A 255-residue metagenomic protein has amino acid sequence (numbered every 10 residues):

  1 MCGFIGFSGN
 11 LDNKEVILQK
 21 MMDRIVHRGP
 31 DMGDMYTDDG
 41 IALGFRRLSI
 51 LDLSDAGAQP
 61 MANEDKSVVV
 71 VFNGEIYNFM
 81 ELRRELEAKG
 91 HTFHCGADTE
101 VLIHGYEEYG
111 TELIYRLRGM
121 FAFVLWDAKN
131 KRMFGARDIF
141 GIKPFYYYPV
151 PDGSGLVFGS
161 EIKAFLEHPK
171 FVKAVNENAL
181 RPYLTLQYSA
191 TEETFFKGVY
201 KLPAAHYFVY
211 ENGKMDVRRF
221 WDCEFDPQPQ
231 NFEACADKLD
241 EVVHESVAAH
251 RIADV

Functional and structural regions predicted by a protein language model:
M1-V255: Cysteine-centered catalytic environments shared across enzyme families
